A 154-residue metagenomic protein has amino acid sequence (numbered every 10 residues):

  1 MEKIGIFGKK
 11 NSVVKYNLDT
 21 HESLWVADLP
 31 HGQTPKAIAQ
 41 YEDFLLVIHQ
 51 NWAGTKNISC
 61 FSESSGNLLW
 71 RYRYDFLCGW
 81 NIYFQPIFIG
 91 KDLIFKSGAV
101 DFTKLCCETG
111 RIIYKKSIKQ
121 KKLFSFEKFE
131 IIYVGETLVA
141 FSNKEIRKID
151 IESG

Functional and structural regions predicted by a protein language model:
M1-G154: Secretory-pathway ectodomains
